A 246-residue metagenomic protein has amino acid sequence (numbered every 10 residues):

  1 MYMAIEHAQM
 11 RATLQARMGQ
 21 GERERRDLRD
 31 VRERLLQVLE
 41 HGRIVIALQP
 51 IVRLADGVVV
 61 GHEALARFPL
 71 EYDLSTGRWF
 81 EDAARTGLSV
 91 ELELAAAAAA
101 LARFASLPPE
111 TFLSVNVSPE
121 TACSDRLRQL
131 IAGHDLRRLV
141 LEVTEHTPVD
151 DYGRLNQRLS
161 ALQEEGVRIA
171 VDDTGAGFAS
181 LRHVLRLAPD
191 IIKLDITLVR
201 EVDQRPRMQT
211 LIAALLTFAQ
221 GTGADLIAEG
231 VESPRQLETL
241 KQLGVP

Functional and structural regions predicted by a protein language model:
M1-L14, D82-T86: Signal-transmission/dimerization alpha-helices at domain junctions
E6-H7, T13, Q20, E24-D27 (+2 more regions): Signal-transducing coiled-coil linker
T13-E24, R78, D82, A99 (+6 more regions): Cyclic nucleotide signaling catalytic output domains
E24, L28-R32, E93, L127 (+3 more regions): The cytosolic transmitter module of two-component sensor histidine kinases
E24-D82, V171: Active-site core of bacterial EAL-family cyclic-dinucleotide phosphodiesterase domains
V58-G61, L88-Q157, G230: Catalytic core of bacterial c-di-GMP phosphodiesterases, primarily the EAL and HD-GYP domains, capturing alpha-helical
G77-E81, V90, S160: Conserved long alpha-helical elements within nucleotide-processing catalytic cores of c-di-GMP signaling and class III
L130-V202, F218-P246: The catalytic core of metal-dependent phosphodiesterases that act on cyclic dinucleotides
